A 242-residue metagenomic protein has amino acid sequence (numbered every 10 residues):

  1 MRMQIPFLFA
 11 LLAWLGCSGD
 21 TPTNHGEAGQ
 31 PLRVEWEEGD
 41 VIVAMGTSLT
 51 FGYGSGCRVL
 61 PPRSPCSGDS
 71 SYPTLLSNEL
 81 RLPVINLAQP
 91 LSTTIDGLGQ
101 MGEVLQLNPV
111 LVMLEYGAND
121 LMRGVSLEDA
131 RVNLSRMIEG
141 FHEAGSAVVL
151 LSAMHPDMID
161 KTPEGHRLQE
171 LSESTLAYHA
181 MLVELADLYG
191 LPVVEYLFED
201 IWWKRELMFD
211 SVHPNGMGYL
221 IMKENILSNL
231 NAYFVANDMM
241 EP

Functional and structural regions predicted by a protein language model:
M1-P6: Bacterial N-terminal signal peptides that target proteins for export
L8-L11: Hydrophobic helical h-region of N-terminal Sec-dependent signal peptides in bacterial secretory/periplasmic proteins
L15-G16: C-terminal motif of bacterial Sec signal peptides marking the signal peptidase cleavage site
G19: Short, conserved catalytic or interaction motifs in soluble domains
P22-A88, Q100-N108: Serine-esterase "nucleophile elbow" of acetyl-processing enzymes
T74-E79, D96-P242: Alpha-helical cap/lid subdomain in secreted, periplasmic, or secretory-pathway luminal O-acyl-processing enzymes
Q89-T94: Acidic helix-start/capping segments at beta-turn-to-alpha-helix junctions
